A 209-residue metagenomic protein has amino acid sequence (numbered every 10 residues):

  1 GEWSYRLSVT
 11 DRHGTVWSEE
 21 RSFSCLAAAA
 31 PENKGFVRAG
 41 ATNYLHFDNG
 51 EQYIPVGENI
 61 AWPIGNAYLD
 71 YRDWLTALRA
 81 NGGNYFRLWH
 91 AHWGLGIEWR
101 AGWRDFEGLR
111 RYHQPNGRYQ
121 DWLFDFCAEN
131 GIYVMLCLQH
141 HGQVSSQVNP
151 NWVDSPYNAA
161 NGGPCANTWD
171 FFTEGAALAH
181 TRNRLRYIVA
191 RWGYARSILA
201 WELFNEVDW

Functional and structural regions predicted by a protein language model:
G1-T42: Extended acidic/polar, glycine-enriched regions that form or flank non-catalytic beta-rich accessory modules
R12, P31-W209: Active-site mouth of glycoside hydrolases
